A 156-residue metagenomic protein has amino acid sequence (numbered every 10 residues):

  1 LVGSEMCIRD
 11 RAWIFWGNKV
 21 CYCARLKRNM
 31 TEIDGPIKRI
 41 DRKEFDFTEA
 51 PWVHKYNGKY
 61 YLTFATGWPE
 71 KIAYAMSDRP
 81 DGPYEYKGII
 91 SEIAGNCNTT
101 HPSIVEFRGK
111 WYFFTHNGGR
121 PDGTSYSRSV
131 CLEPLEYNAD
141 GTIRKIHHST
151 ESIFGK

Functional and structural regions predicted by a protein language model:
L1-I8: Short, small-residue-biased leader/transition segments that mark boundaries at the very start of proteins
R9-D10, K55-G58, E106-G109: Residue-level detector of Asp-centered blade-edge/turn motifs that repeat once per structural unit in beta-propeller
R11-W16, Y61-F64, Y112-F114: Conserved beta-propeller blade signature
N18, T66-W68, N117-G119: Residue-level signature of beta-propeller blades and closely related beta-rich strand-turn architectures in secreted
V20-K27, P69-M76, D122-L132: Structural motif
R25-D46, Y74-G95, D140-T150: Blade-edge beta-strand/turn elements of extracellular beta-propeller and related beta-sheet repeat scaffolds
F47-E49, N98-T100: Beta-rich catalytic cores
G123-K156: Beta-propeller fold recognition
